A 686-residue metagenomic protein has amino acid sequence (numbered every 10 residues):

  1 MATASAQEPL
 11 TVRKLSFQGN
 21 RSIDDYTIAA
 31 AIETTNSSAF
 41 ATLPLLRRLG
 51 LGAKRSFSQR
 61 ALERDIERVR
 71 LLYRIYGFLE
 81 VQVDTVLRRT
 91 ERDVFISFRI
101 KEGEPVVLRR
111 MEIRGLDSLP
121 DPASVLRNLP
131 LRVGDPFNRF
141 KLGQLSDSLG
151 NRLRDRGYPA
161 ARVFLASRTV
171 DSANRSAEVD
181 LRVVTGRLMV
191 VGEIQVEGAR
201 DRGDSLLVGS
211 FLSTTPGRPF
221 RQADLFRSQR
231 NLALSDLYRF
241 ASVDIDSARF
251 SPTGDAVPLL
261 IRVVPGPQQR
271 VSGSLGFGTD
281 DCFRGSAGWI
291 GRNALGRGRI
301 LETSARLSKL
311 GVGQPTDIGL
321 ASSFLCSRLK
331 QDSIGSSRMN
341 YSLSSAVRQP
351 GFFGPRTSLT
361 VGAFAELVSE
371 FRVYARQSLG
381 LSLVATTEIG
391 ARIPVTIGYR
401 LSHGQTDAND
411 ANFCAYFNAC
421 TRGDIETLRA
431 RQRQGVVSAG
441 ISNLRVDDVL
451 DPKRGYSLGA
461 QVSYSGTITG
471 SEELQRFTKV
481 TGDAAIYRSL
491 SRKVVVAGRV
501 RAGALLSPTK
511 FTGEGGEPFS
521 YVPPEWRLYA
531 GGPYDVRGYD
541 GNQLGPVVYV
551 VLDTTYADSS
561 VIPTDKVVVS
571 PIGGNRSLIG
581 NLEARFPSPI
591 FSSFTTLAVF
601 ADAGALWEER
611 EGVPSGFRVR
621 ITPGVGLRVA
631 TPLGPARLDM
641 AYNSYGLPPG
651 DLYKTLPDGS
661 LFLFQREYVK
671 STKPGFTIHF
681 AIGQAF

Functional and structural regions predicted by a protein language model:
S5-F283, G288, I300-L320, L329-Y341 (+6 more regions): Periplasmic polypeptide-binding modules associated with outer-membrane biogenesis and secretion
V184, R262-V264, I290-R292, S344-P350 (+8 more regions): Transmembrane beta-barrel domains of outer membrane proteins
Y238-R239, Q269-V271, C282, A294-L301 (+6 more regions): Repeated loop/turn-to-beta-strand initiation elements of outer-membrane beta-barrel proteins
Q269-F283, I290, S308-K309, G319-S322 (+5 more regions): C-terminal outer-membrane beta-barrel translocator/porin domains of Gram-negative envelope proteins and their
K330-S336, E366-R376, T467-R476, P614 (+1 more regions): Outer-membrane beta-barrel proteins
D332-R429: Transmembrane beta-barrel wall of Gram-negative outer-membrane proteins
R620-Y645: A short, conserved beta-to-alpha structural element at the edge of catalytic cores that scaffolds binding
